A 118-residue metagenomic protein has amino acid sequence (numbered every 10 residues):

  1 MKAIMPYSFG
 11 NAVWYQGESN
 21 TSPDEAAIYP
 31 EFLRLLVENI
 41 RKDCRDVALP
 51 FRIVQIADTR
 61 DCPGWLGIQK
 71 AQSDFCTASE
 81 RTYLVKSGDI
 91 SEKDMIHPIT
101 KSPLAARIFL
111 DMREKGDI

Functional and structural regions predicted by a protein language model:
M1-I118: Cell-envelope and extracellular/periplasmic
